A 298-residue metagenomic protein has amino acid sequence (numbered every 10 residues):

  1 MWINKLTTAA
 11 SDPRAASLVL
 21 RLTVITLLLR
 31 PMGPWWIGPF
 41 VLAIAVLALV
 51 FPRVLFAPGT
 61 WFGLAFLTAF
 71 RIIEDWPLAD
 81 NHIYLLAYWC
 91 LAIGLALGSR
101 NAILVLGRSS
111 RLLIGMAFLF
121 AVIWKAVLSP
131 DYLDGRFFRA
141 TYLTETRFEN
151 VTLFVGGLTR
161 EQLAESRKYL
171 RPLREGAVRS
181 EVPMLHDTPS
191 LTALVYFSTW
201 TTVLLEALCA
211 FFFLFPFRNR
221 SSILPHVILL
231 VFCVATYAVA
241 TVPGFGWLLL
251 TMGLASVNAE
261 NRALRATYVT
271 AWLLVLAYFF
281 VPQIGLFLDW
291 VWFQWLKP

Functional and structural regions predicted by a protein language model:
M1-L20, L55: N-terminal membrane topogenic signal
D12, S99-S109, M184-F197, S221: Membrane-interfacial loop-to-transmembrane-helix junctions in polytopic alpha-helical membrane proteins
V19-L67, L91, L112-K125, L194-Y237 (+1 more regions): Functionalized membrane-embedded alpha-helices
P31-M32, R71-I83, N101-I103, A235-G244: Membrane-interface helix caps and helix-loop-helix hairpins in membrane proteins
V41-L47, L85-R100, A117, W247-V257 (+1 more regions): Hydrophobic cores of alpha-helical transmembrane segments in multi-pass inner/ER membrane proteins, independent
I103-R111, N261-L273: Membrane-interfacial entry segments at the cytosolic side of transmembrane helices
L119-L204, L286-P298: Membrane-interfacial catalytic/cofactor-binding modules of polytopic membrane enzymes
Y268-L286: Final/C-terminal transmembrane alpha-helix of multipass membrane proteins
